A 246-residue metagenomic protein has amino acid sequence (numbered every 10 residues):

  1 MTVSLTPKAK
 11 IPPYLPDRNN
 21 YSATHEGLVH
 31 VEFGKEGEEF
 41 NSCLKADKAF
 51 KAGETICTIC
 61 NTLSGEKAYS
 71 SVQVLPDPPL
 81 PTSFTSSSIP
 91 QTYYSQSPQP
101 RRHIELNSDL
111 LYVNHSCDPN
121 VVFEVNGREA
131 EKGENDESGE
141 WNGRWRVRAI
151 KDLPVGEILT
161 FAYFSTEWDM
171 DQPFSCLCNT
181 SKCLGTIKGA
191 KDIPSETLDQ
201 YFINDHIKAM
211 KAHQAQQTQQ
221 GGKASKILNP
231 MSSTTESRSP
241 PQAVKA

Functional and structural regions predicted by a protein language model:
M1, T82-S87, Y94, A224 (+2 more regions): Intrinsically disordered, low-complexity segments enriched in Ser/Pro/Gly/Ala and basic residues
M1-S4, K8-K10, S239-A246: Eukaryotic N-terminal low-complexity, Ser/Thr- and Lys/Arg-rich leader segments that predominantly function as
V3-D136: Catalytic cores of histone-lysine modification enzymes
V125-A246: C-terminal SET catalytic tail plus cysteine-rich post-SET Zn-binding segment of SAM-dependent SET-domain
